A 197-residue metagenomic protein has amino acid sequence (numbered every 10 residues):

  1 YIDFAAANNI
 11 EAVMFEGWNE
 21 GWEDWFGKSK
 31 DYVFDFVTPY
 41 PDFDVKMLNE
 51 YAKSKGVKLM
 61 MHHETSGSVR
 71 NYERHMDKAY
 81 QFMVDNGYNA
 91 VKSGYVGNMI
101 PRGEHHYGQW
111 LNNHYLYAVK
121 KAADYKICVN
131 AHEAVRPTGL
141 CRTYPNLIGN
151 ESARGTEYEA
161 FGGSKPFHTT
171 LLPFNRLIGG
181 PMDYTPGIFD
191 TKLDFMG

Functional and structural regions predicted by a protein language model:
Y1-N8, A12, E16: An acidic-aromatic substrate-binding cleft motif
E16-M196: Aromatic- and carboxylate-enriched substrate-binding clefts and catalytic-loop regions of carbohydrate-active enzymes
